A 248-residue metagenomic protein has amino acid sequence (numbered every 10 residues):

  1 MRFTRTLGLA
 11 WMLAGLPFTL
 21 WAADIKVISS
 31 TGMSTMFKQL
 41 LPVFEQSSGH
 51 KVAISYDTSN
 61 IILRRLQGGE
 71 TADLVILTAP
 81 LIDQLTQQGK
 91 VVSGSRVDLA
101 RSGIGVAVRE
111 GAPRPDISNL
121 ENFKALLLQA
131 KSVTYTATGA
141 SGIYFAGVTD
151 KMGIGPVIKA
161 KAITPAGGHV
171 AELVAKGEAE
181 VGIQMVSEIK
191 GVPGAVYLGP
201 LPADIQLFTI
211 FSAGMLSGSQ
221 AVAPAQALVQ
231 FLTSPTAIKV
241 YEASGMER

Functional and structural regions predicted by a protein language model:
M1-R5: Positively charged n-region of N-terminal signal peptides that target proteins for export
L7-T19: Bacterial N-terminal signal peptides
W21-N60, R64-T71, I76-S93, V97-S102 (+1 more regions): Exported/periplasmic ABC-transporter solute-binding proteins
